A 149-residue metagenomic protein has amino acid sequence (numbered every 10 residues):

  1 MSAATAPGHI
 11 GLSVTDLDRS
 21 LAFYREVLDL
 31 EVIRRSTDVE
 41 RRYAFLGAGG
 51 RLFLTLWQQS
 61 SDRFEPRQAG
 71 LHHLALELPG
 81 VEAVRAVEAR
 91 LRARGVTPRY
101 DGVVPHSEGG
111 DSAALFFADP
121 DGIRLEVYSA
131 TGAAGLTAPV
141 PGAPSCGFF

Functional and structural regions predicted by a protein language model:
M1-D18, L71-L76, T131-F149: N-terminal beta-strand motif that seeds the catalytic metal site of vicinal oxygen chelate
S2, S13-L54, Q58-Q59: Core segments of cupin and vicinal oxygen chelate
V14-D18, A75-R124: Vicinal oxygen chelate
E40, G70, D111: Exposed loop/turn and edge beta-strand positions of beta-sandwich/beta-sheet ligand-binding modules
R42, S61-D62, G102-S107: Short, solvent-exposed loop/turn elements at beta->coil junctions and helix N-caps that rim active or binding pockets
Q58-S61, A130: Acetyl-CoA-dependent GNAT
G109, V127-A134: Short beta->alpha transition motifs characteristic of CBS
